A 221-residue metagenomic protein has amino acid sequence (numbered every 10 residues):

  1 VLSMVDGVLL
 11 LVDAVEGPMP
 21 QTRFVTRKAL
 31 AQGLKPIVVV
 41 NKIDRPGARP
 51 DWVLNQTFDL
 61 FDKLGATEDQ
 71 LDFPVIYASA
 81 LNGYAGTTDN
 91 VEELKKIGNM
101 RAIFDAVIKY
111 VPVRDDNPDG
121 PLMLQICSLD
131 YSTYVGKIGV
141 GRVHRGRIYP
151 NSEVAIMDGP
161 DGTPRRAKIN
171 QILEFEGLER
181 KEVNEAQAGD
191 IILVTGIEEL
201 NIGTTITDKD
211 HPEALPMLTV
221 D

Functional and structural regions predicted by a protein language model:
V1-D221: Structural and coupling elements of P-loop NTPases
